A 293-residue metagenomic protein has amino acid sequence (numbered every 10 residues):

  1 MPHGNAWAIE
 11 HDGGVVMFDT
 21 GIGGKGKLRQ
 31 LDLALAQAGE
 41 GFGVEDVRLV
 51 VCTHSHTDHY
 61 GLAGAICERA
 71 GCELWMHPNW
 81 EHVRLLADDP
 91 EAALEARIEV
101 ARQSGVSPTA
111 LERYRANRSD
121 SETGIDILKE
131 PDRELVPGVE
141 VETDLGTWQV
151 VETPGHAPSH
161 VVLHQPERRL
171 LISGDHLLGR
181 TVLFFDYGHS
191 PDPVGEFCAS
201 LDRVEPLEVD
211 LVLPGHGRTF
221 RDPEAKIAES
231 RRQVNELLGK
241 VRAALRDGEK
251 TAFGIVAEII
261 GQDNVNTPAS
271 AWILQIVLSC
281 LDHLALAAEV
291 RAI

Functional and structural regions predicted by a protein language model:
M1-G4, G26-Q30: A structural motif shared across PLP-dependent enzymes of the aminotransferase-like
N5-I9, H160-L163: Short beta-strand scaffold segments in enzyme catalytic cores
V15-K25, R118-R133, E140, T147-L238: Metallo-beta-lactamase
G23-L28, A36-E142: Active-site HxH/HxHxD metal-binding segment of metal-dependent hydrolases
Q30, S55, H59, A65 (+2 more regions): Active-site/pore-lining binding-face segments in mid-to-C-terminal subdomains
L31, F197, V277: Aromatic/hydrophobic pocket-lining residues that form the small-molecule binding cavity in soluble enzyme cores
G71-H77, I172-G174, N266: Short hydrophobic/aromatic-enriched beta-strand-loop microsegments
K240-I293: C-terminal regulatory/interaction regions
